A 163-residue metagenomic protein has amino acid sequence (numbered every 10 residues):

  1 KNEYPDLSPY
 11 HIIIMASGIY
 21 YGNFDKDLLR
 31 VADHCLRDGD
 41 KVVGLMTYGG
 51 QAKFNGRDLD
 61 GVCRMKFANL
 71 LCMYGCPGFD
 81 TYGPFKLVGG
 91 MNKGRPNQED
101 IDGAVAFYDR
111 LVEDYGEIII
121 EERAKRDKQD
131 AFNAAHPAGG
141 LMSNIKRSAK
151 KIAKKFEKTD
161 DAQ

Functional and structural regions predicted by a protein language model:
K1-Y4: A short beta-strand-loop structural module common to alpha/beta enzyme folds
P9-Q163: FMN-binding flavodoxin-like domain, especially the glycine-rich phosphate-binding loop
